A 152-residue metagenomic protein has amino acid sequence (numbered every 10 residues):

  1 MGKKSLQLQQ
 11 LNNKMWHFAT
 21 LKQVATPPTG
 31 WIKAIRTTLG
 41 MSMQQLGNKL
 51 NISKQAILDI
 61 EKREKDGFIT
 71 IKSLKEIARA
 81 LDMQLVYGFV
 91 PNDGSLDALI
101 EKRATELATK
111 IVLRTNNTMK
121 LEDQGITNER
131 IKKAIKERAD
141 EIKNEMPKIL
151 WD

Functional and structural regions predicted by a protein language model:
M1-P27, S95-D152: N-terminal flexible/basic segments that precede or flank functional cores
G2-K4, G30-K49: Short basic helix-loop element that most often maps to the first helix and adjoining turn of HTH DNA-binding modules
A19-T20, G30, I60-E64: Short, contiguous strand/loop micro-motifs
P28, L39, G67-T70: Flexible coil/turn residues that form the inter-helical turn or adjacent wing/linker of helix-turn-helix
L50-I69: Recognition helix of helix-turn-helix/homeodomain-like DNA-binding domains that insert into the DNA major groove
I71-Y87: DNA major-groove recognition helix of helix-turn-helix/homeodomain DNA-binding modules
D82-A98: Short C-terminal boundary/hinge segments that cap the last helix of small helical domains
